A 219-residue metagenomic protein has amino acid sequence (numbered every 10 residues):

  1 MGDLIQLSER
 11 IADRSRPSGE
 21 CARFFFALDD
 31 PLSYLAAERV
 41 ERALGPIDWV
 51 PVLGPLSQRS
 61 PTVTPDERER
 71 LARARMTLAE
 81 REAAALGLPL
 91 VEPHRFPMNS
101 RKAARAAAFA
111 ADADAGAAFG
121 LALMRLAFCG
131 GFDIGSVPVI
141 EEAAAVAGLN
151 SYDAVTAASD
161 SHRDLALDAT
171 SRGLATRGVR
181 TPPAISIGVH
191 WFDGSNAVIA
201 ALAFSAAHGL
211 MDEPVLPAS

Functional and structural regions predicted by a protein language model:
M1-I5: Glycine/alanine-rich phosphate-binding loops at beta-alpha junctions
L7-D13, S18-G45, R125-S219: C-terminal cap of thioredoxin/glutaredoxin-like
L28, L32-A127, D212-S219: Structural alpha/beta surface segment adjacent to cysteine/selenocysteine redox centers across thiol/disulfide enzymes
